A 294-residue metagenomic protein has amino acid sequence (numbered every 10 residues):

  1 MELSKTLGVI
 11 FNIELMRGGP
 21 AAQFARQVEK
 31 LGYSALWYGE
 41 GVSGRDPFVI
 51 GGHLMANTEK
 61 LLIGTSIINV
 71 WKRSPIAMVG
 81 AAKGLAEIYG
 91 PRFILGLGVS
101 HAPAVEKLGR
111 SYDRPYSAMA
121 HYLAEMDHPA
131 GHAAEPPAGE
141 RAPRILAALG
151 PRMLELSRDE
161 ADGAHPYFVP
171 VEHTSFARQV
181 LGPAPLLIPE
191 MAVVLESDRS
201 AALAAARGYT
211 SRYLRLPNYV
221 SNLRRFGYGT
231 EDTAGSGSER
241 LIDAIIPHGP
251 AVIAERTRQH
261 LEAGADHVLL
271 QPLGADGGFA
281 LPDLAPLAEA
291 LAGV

Functional and structural regions predicted by a protein language model:
M1-V294: Active-site-adjacent structural elements that line small-molecule/cofactor binding pockets in enzymes
